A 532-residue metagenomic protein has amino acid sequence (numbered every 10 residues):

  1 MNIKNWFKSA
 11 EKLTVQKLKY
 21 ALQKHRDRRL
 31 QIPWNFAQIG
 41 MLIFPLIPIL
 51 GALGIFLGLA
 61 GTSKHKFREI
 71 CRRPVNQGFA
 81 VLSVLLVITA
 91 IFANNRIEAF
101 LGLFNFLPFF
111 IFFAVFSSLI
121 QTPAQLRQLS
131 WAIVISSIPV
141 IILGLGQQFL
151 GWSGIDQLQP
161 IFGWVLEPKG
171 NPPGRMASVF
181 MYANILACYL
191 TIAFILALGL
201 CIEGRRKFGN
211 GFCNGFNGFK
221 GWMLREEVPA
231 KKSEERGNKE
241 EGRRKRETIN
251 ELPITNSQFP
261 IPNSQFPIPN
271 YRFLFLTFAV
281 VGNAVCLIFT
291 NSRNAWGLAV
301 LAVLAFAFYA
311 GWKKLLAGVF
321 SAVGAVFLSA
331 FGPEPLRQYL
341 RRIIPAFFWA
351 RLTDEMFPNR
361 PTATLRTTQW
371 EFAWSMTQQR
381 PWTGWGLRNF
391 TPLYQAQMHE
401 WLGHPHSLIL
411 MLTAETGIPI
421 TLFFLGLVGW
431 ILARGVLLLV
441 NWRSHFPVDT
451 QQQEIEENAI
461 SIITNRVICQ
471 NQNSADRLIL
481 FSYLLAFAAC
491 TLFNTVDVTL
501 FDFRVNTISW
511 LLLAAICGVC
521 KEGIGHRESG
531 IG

Functional and structural regions predicted by a protein language model:
M1-L101, I120-R127, W131-V134, D156 (+8 more regions): Transmembrane signal-anchor hairpin modules in multi-pass inner-membrane enzymes, especially those that act on
I3, A37-G40, I55-G58, V87 (+10 more regions): Alpha-helical transmembrane segments of multi-pass inner-membrane proteins
Q31-Q38, V165-F180, T364, E400-M411: Juxtamembrane membrane-water interface segments that cap and precede transmembrane helices
L46-K64, L103-F112, L186-F194, W296-L304 (+2 more regions): Membrane-embedded alpha-helical segments of multi-pass membrane proteins, especially the transmembrane helices
L57-G61, F481-G523: Transmembrane alpha-helices of multi-pass inner-membrane enzymes
I142, Q148-G151, V281, F289-T290 (+4 more regions): A membrane-periplasm/extracellular boundary helix in multi-pass inner-membrane enzymes that assemble envelope glycans
M356-T416: Long extracytoplasmic/lumenal interhelical loops at the membrane interface of multi-pass membrane proteins
T416-A489: Hydrophobic transmembrane alpha-helices and their immediate junctions
